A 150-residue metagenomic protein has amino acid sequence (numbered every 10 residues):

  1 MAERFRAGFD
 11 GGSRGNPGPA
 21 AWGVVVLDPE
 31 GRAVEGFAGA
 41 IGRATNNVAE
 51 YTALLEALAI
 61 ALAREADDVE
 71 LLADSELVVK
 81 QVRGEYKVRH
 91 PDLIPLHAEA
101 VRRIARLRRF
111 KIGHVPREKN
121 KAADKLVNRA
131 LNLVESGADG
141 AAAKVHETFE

Functional and structural regions predicted by a protein language model:
M1-F5, R32-E35, A40, L62-R64 (+2 more regions): Intrinsically disordered, low-complexity regions
M1-V48, T52, E56-D67: RNase H-like nuclease fold core
G12-N16, L55-L133: RNase H catalytic domain
A20-W22, P91, F149: A short alpha/beta connector and helix-capping loop motif
V25-D28, R43-T45, R89-P91, A130-V134: Short, low-complexity, polar/charged sequence segments that are solvent-exposed and flexible
